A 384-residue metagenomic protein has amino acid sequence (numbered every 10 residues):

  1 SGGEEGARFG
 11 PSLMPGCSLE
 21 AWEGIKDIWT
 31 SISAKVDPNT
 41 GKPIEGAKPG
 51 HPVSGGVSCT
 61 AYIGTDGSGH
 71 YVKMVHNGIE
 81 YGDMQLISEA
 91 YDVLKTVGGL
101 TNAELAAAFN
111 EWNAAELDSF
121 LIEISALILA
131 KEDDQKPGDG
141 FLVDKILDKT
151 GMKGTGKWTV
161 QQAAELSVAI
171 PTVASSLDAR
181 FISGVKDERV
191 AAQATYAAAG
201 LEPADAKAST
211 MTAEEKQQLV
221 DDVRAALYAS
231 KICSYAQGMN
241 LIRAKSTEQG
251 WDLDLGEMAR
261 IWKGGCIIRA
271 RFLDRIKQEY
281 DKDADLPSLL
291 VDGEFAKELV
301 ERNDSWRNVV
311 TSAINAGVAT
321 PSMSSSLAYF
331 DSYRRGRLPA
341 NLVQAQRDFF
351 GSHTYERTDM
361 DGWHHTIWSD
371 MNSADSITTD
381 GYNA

Functional and structural regions predicted by a protein language model:
S1-A107, A114-D144, S183-A208, E214: Rossmann-fold dinucleotide-binding core
P15-S18, A61, T65, H76-E80 (+13 more regions): Hydrophobic alpha-helical scaffolding
K48, A179, K186, V190-V291 (+5 more regions): ATP-dependent carboxylate/acyl-activation modules
G67-E89, G151-I182, S230-Q237, A313-S324: Conserved phosphate/anionic-ligand binding catalytic regions in large, soluble enzymes, centered on
V75-G82, A108, S125, I146 (+5 more regions): Short alpha-helical scaffolding segments that buttress acidic/His motifs in well-ordered protein cores
A90, N102-L105, A169-V173, G250-L255 (+2 more regions): Flexible, glycine/charged-enriched surface loops at secondary-structure junctions
L166-V168, A174-S209, R302, I314-V318 (+1 more regions): Catalytic phosphate/nucleotide-handling subdomain of diverse soluble enzymes
V300-E301, S305-A384: C-terminal amphipathic alpha-helical interaction region
